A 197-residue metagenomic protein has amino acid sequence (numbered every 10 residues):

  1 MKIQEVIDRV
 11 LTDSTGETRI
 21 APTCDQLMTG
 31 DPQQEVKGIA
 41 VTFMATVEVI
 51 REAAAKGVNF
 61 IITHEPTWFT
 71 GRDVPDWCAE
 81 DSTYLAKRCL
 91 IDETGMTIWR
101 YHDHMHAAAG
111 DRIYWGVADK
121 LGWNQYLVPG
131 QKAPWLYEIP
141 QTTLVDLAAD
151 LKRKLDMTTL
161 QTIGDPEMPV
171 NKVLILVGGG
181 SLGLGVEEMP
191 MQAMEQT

Functional and structural regions predicted by a protein language model:
M1-T197: Hydrophobic structural segments
